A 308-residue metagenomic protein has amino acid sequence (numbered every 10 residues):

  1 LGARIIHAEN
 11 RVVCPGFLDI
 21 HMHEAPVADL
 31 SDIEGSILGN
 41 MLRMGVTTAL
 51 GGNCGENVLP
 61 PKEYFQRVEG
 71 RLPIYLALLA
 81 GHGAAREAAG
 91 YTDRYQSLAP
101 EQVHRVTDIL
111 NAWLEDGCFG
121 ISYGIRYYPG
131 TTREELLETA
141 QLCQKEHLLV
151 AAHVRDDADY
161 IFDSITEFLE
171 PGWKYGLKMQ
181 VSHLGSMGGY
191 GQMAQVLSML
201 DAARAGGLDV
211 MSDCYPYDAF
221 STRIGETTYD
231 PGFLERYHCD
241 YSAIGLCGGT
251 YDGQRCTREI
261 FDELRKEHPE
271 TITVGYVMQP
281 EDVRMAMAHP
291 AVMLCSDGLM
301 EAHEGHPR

Functional and structural regions predicted by a protein language model:
L1-P15: Histidine-rich, glycine-flanked metal-binding segment
C14, E69-L76, L136-A152, K174-Y175: Alpha-helix-loop-beta-strand connector modules within alpha/beta enzyme cores
G16-V27, I125, V150-D156: Histidine-centered catalytic micro-motifs
I20-M22, L30-S122, C143, L208-V210 (+1 more regions): Divalent-metal coordination cores built from histidine and acidic residues
A28-S31, N57-V58, P129-T132, D156-I161 (+1 more regions): Acidic-and-aromatic substrate-binding clefts and catalytic sites of carbohydrate-active enzymes
L79, A88, T92-P100, H104-R126 (+1 more regions): Active-site neighborhoods of metal-dependent hydrolases
R105-D116, T132-Q144, I161-K174: Structured alpha-helical segments in the cores of large, soluble enzyme domains
A158-F162, E170-L184, G189-M193: Histidine- and aromatic-rich segments of cupredoxin/plastocyanin-like copper-binding domains
